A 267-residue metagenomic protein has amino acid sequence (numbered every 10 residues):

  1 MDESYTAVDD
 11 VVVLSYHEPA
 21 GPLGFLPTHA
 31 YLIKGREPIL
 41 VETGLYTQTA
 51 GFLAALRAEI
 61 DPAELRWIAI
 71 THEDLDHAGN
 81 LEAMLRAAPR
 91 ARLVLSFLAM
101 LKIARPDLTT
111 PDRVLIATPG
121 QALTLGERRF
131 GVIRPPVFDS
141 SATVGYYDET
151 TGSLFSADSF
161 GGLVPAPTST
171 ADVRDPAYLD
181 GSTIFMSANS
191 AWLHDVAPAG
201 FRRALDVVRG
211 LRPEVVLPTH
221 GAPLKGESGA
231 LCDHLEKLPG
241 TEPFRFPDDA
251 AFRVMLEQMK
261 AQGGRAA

Functional and structural regions predicted by a protein language model:
D2-R57, G145-D148, G152-D158: Conserved beta-strand hairpin/beta-sheet module of binuclear metal-dependent hydrolase folds, prominently
T6, A91-T143, V196, G200-A204: Metallo-beta-lactamase
Y16-P22, G44-Y46, A69-H72, F130-P136 (+1 more regions): Short, flexible loop segments at the rims of nucleotide/cofactor-binding pockets, characterized by
V41-T43, L65-E73, L93-F97, L154-D158 (+2 more regions): Active-site neighborhood of phospho(di)ester-bond hydrolases with catalytic His/Asp-centered motifs
L45-Y46, L75, G161, P223: Short, glycine/acidic-enriched loop or turn micro-motifs at the edges of active sites
Q48-V94: Active-site metal-binding motif and surrounding structural segment of the metallo-beta-lactamase
P136-P218, P223-E227, K237: Metallo-beta-lactamase
G226-A267: C-terminal regulatory/interaction regions
